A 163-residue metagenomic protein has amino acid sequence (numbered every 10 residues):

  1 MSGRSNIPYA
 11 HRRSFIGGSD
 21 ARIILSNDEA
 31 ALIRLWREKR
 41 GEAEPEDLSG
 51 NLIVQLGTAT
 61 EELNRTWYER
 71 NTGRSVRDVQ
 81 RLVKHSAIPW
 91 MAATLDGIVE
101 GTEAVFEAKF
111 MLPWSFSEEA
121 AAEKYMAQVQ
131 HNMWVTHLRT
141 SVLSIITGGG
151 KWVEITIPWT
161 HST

Functional and structural regions predicted by a protein language model:
M1-L63, N71: Charged, glycine-rich intrinsically disordered N-terminal tails and low-complexity linkers that flank
V54, R70-T163: Nucleic-acid nuclease catalytic cores
T66: Histidine-centered catalytic micro-motifs used for acid/base chemistry in nuclease and nucleotide-processing active
